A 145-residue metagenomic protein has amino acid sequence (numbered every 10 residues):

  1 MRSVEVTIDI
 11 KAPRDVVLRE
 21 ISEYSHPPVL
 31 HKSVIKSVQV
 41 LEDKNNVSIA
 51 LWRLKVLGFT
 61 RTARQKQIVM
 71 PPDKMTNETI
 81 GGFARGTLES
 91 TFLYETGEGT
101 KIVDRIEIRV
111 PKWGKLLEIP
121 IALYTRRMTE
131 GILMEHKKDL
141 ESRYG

Functional and structural regions predicted by a protein language model:
M1-N45: Hydrophobic ligand-binding cavity/cleft-lining segments
M1-T7, V47-I49, T62, K74 (+2 more regions): Intrinsic-disorder/low-complexity, polar/charged segments enriched in Ser/Thr/Lys/Arg/Asp/Glu/Gln
T7-D9, L51-R53, I68, E78 (+2 more regions): Residue-level recognition of well-ordered beta-strand positions that form the cores of beta-sheet-rich folds across
K11-D15, E42-N46, I68-D73, F92-K101: A short, structured loop/turn motif at beta-sheet edges
V17-I21, P27, A50, Q67 (+2 more regions): Hydrophobic pocket/interface hotspot
S25, T125, T129-G145: Short amphipathic alpha-helical signal-transduction/dimerization elements
V38-A84, M134-R143: Glycine-rich portal/gate segments that line the openings of hydrophobic small-molecule binding cavities
T79-G131: Beta-strand/loop substructures that line and gate deep hydrophobic ligand-binding cavities in soluble
